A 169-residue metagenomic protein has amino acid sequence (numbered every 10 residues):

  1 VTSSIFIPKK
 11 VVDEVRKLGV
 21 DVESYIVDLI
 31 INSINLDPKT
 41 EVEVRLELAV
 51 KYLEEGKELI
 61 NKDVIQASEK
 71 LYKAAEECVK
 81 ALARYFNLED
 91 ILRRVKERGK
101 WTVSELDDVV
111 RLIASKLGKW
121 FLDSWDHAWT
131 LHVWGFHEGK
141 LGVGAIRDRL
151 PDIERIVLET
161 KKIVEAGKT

Functional and structural regions predicted by a protein language model:
S3-I7, V15, V20-I31: Short amphipathic alpha-helical segments
S24, I65-E69, G144: Short, solvent-exposed positions on alpha-helices
N35, T40-V42: Ligand/cofactor pocket segment of small-molecule handling proteins
E41, L48, Q66-A67: Residues that mark the junctions of alpha-helical repeat units in TPR/alpha-solenoid scaffolds
L53, L59-I60: Hydrophobic/aromatic side-chain positions at a characteristic register within alpha-helices of tetratricopeptide repeats
V64-L88: Hydrophobic alpha-helical packing segments in soluble, helical-rich domains
A83-T169: Long, charged low-complexity segments
